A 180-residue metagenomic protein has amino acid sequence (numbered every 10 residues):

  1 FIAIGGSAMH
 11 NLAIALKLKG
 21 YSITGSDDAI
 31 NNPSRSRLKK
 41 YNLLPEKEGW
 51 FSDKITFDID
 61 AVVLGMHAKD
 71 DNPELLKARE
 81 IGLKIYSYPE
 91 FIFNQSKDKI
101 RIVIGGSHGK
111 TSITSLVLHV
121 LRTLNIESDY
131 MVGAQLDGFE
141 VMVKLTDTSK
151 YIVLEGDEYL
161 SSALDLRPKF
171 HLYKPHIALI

Functional and structural regions predicted by a protein language model:
F1-S87, F91: N-terminal leader/targeting and accessory segments in enzymes
A15-L18, D53-K54, M66-I180: Phosphate-binding loop of NTP-binding sites
